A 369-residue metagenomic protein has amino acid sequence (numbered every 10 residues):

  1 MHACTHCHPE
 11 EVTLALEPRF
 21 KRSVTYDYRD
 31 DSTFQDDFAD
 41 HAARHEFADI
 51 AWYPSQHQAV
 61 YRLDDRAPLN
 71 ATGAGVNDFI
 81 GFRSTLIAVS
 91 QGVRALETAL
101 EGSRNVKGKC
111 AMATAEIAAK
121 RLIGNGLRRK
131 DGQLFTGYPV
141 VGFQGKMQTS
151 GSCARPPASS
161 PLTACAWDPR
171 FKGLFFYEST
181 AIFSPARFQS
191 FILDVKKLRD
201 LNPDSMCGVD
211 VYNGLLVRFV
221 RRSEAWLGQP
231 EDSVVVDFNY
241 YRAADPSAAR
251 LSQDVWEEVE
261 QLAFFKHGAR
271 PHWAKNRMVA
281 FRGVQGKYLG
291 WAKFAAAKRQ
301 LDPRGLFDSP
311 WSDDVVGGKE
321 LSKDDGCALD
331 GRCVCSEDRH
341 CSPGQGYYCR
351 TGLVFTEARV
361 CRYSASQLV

Functional and structural regions predicted by a protein language model:
M1-V369: Noncatalytic alpha-helical scaffold of FAD-dependent oxidoreductases
